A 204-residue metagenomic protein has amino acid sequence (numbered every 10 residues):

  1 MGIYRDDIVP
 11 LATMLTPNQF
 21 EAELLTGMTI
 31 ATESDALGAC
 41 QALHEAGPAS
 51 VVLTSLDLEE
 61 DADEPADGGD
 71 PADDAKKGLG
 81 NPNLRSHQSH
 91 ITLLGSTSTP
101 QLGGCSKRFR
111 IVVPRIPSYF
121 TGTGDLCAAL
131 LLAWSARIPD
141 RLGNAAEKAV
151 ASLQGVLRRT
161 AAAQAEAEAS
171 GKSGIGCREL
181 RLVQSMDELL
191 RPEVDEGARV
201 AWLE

Functional and structural regions predicted by a protein language model:
M1-R108, I138-L142: Conserved phosphate/ATP/ADP-binding segment of small-molecule kinases
L24, Y119-L142: Short, small-residue alpha-helix embedded
T29, S34, R115, G124 (+2 more regions): Solvent-exposed, flexible loop/coil residues
L58, I116-S118, L153: Short Gly/Pro-enriched loop/turn and capping motifs at secondary-structure junctions
S106-G122: Short pre-catalytic strand/loop immediately N-terminal to key active-site residues, enriched for Gly-Thr
D140-E204: Charged C-terminal helix
